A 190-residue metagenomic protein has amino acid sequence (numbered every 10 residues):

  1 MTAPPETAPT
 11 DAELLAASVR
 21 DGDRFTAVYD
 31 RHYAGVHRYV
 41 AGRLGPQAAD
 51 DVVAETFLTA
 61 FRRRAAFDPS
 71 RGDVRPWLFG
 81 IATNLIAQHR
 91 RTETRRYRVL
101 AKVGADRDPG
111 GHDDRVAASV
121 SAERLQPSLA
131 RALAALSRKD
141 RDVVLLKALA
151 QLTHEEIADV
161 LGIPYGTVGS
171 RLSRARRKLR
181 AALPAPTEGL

Functional and structural regions predicted by a protein language model:
T2, D106-A134: Acidic, proline/glycine-rich intrinsically disordered inter-domain spacer in sigma factors
T2-P4, V19-A27, H37-E55, G189-L190: Short, charged helix-capping/linker segments at alpha-helix termini
E13-A16, S128-L136, A182: Short amphipathic alpha-helical boundary/capping segments
H32, S128, R171-R174, K178: Residues within the DNA-recognition helix of helix-turn-helix
D51-L58, R62, G72-N84: Structural recognition of an alpha-helix C-terminal capping motif at a helix-to-coil junction
R62-P69, G80-K102, D114, A122: Arg/Lys-rich amphipathic alpha helix in sigma70-family domain 2
R91-T94, R141, R176-L190: Short, Lys/Arg-enriched C-terminal cap helix and immediately downstream tail that follows
A130-L145, A150-T167, K178: Helix-turn-helix DNA-binding module
